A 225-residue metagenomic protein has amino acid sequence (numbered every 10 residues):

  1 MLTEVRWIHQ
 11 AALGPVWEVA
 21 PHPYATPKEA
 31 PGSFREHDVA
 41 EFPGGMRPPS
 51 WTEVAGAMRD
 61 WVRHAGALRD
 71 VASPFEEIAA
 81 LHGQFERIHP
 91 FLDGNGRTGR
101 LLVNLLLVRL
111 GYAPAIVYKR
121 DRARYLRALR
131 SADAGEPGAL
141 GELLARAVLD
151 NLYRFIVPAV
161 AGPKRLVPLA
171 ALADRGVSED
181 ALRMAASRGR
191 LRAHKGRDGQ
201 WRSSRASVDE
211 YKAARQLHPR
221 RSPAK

Functional and structural regions predicted by a protein language model:
M1-D93, R97-K225: FIC/Doc superfamily catalytic core
